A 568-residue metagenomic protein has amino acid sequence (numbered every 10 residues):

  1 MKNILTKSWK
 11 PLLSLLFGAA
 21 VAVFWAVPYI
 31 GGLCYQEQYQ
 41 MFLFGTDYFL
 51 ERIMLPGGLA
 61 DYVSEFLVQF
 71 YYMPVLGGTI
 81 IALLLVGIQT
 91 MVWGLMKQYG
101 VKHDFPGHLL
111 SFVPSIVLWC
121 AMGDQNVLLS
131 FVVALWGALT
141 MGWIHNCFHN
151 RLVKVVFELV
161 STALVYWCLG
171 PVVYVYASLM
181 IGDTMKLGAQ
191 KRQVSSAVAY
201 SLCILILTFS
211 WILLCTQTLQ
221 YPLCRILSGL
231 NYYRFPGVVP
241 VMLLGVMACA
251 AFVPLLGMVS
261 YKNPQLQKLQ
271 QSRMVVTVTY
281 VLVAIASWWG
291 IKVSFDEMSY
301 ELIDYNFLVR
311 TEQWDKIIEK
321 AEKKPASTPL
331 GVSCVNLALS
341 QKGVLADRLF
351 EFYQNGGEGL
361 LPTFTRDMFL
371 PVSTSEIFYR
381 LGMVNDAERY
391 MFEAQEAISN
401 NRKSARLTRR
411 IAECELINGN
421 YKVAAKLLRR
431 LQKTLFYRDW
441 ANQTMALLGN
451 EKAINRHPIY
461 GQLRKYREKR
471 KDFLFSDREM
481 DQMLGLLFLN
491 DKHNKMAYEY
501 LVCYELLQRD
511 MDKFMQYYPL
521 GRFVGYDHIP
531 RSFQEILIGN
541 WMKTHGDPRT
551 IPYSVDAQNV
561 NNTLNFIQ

Functional and structural regions predicted by a protein language model:
M1-A22, D104, S272-V281: Start-transfer (signal-anchor) and selected internal transmembrane alpha helices of multi-pass inner/ER membrane
I30-L67, C120, F209-M242: Membrane-interfacial interhelical loops
Y35, I53-G57, I81, F105-R151 (+3 more regions): Membrane-interface micro-motifs in multi-pass membrane enzymes
F105-F112, N146-A163, R192-L202: Short hydrophobic alpha-helices at membrane interfaces in multi-pass membrane enzymes
D124-L129, C147-G188, L205-T216: Transmembrane helices and adjacent periplasmic/lumenal helix-loop junctions of polyprenol-phosphate-dependent
L227, V239-T279: Cytosolic-side transmembrane helix boundary signature
L269-D296: Internal/C-terminal transmembrane anchor helices
W289-F473, D477, G485-M511, M515: Soluble catalytic regions of membrane-associated enzymes that act on cell-envelope and secretory-pathway components
